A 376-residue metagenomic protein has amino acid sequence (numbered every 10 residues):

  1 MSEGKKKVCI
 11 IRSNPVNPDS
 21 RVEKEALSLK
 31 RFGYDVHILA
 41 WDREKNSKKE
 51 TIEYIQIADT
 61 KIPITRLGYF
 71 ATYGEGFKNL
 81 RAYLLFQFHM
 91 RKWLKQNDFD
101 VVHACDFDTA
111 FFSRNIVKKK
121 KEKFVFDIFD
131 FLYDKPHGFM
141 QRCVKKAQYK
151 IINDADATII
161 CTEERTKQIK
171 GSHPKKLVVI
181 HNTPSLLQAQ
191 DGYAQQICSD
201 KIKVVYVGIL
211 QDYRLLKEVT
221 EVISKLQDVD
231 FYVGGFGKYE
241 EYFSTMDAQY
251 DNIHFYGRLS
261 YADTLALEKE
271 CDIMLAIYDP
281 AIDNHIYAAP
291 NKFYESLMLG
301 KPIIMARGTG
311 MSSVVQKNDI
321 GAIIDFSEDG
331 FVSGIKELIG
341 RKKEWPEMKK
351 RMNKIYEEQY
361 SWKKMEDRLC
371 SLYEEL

Functional and structural regions predicted by a protein language model:
M1-T51, N153, A157, K217-L226 (+1 more regions): N-terminal subdomain of nucleotide-sugar transferases
K7-I11, I159, Q196-S224, F231-Y232 (+1 more regions): Conserved donor-binding/catalytic core segment of Leloir-type glycosyltransferases
V16, S20, R214, S260-L267 (+2 more regions): Nucleotide-sugar-dependent
L27, F88-K95, F111, N115-K119 (+2 more regions): Membrane-proximal helix-turn-helix segments that form the acceptor-binding/catalytic region of lipid-linked
A40, Y133, Q141, K145-D191 (+1 more regions): Donor nucleotide-sugar binding/catalytic pocket of nucleotide-sugar-dependent glycosyltransferases
K201, E241-E270: Nucleotide-activated donor-binding/catalytic signature segment of Leloir-type glycosyltransferases, i.e., the conserved
K317-N318, A322-D329, E337-K343: Conserved acidic donor-binding segment of nucleotide-sugar-dependent glycosyltransferases
E337, E344-Q359: A short, well-ordered alpha-helix in the C-terminal region of glycosyltransferases
